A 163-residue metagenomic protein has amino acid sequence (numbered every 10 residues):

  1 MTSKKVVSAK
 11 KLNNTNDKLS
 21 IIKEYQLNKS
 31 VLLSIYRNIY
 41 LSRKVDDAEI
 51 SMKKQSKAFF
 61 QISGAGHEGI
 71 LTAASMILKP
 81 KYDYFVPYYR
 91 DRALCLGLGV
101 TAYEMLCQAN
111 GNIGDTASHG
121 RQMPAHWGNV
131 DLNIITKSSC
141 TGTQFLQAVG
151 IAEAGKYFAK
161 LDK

Functional and structural regions predicted by a protein language model:
M1-S30: Charged, compositionally biased N-terminal leader segments and the immediate start of the first structured element
K11-L12, V31-I35, K57-A58, L98: N-terminal start-of-chain detector that recognizes signal peptides and the immediate post-cleavage beginning
N13-N16, N28, N38, N110-N112 (+2 more regions): Detector for Asparagine
I21-K29, S34-N38, F60-S63: Short, N-terminal intrinsically disordered low-complexity segments that are rich in Pro/Gly and polar/charged residues
L32-I35, V45, I70: Short N-terminal amphipathic alpha-helix/helix-capping patch enriched in small hydrophobics with frequent Ser/Thr
R37-S51: N-terminal glycine-rich anion-binding loops that anchor highly charged ligand groups
D47-K163: Cofactor-binding active-site loop characterized by glycine-rich and histidine/acidic residues
